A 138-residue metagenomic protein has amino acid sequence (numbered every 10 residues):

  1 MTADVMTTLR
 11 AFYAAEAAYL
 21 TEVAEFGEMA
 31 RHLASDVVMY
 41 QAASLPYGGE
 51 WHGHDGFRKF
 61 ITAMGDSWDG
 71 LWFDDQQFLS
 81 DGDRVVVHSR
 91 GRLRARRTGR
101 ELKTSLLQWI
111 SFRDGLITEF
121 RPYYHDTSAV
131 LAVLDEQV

Functional and structural regions predicted by a protein language model:
M1-D4, T62-V138: A beta-strand edge to alpha-helix "cap/lid" segment located at domain peripheries
T2-S35: Short acidic-aromatic low-complexity motifs
M6, R10, G27-A30, R58 (+3 more regions): Generic detector of well-ordered alpha-helical segments enriched in charged/polar residues, highlighting helical
R10-F12, P46, R92: A short, structure-level motif marking secondary-structure boundaries and short turns
A18, P46, E119: Generic anion/oxyanion-binding catalytic loop in active/binding sites
L20-T21, D55, E101: Residue-level recognition of alpha-helix initiation/capping sites
F26-D83: A solvent-exposed, acidic/Ser-Thr-rich amphipathic alpha-helical stretch
